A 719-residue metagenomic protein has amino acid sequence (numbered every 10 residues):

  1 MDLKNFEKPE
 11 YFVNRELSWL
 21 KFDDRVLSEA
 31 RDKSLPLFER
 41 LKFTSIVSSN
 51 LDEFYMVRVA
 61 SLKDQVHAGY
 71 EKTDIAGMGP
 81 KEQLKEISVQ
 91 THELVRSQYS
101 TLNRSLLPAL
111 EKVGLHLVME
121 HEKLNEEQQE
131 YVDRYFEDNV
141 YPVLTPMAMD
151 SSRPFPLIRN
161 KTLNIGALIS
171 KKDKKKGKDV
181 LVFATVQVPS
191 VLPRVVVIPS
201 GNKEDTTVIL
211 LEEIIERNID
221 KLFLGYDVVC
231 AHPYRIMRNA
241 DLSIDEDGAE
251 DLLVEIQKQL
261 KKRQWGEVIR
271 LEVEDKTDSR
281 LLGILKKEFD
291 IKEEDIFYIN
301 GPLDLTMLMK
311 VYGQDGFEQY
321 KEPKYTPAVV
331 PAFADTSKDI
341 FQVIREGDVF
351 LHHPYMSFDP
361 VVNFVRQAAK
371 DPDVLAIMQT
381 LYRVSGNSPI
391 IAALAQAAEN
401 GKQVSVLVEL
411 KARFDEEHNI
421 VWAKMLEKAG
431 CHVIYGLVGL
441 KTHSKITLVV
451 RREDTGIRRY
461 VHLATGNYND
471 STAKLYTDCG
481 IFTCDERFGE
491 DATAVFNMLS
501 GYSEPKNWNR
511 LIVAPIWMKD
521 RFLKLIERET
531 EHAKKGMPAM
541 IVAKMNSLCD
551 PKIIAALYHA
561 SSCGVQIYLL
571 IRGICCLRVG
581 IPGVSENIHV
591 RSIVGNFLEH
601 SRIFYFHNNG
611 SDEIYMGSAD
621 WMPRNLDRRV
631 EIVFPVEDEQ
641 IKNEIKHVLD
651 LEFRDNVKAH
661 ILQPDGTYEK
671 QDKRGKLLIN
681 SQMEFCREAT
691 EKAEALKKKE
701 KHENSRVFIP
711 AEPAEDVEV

Functional and structural regions predicted by a protein language model:
M1-I541, H559, C563, C575-V719: N-terminal localization/anchoring segments of enzymes in phospholipid and broader phosphate metabolism
P551-I554, Y558: Glycine/threonine-rich ATP-lid/beta-loop region of ATP-binding domains
Q566-L570: Hydrophobic alpha/beta core scaffold segments
